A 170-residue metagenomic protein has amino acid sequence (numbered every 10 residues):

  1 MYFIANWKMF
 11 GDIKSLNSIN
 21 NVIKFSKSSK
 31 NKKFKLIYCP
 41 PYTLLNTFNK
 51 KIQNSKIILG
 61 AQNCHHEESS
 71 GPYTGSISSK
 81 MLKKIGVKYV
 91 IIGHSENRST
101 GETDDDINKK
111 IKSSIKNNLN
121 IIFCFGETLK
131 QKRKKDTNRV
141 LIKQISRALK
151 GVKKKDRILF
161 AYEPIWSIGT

Functional and structural regions predicted by a protein language model:
M1-T170: Active-site loop-to-helix "anion-binding N-cap" substructures in soluble metabolic enzymes
